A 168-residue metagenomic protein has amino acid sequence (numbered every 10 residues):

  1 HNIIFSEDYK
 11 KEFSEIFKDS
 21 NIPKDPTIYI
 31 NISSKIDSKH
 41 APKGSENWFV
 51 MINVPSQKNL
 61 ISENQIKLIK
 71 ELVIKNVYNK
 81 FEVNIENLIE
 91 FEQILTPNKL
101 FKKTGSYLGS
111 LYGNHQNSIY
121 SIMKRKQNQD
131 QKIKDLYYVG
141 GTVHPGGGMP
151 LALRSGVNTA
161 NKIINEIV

Functional and structural regions predicted by a protein language model:
H1, E15, H40-K43, L60-E63 (+1 more regions): Short conserved micro-motifs at the rims of enzyme active sites and ligand-binding pockets
H1-A41: Mid-domain catalytic core of redox enzymes that form a hydrophobic substrate pocket/lid adjacent to a catalytic redox
E12, I16-D25, S62-K102: Flavin-binding catalytic cores
P23-Y29, V83-P145: A glycine-rich dinucleotide-binding beta-alpha-beta segment and adjacent secondary-structure elements that constitute
D37, P42, Q57, I69-K70: Substrate-recognition/cap regions that form aromatic- and gly/pro-loop-enriched pockets for small-molecule ligands
S45, Q65-N76, Y112-V168: C-terminal structured subdomain/cap of oxidoreductase catalytic cores
N53-L60: Amphipathic alpha-helix from the class-I
